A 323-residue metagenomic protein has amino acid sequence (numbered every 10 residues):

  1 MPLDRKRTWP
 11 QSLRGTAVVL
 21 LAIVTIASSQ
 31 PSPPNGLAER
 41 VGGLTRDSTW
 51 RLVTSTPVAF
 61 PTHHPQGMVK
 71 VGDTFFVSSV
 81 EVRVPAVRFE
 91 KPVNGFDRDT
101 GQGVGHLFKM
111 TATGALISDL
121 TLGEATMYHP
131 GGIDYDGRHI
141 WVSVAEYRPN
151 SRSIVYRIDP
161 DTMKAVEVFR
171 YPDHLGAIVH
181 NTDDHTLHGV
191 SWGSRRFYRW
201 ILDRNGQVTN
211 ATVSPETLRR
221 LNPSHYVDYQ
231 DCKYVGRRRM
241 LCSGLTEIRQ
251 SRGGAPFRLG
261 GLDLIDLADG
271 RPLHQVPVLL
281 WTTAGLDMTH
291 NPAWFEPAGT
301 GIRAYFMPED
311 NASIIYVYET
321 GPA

Functional and structural regions predicted by a protein language model:
G36-P61: A short helix->beta-strand "capping" segment at the edge of beta-propeller domains
L52-V58, L116-G123, K164-F169, T212-N222 (+1 more regions): A short beta-strand motif characteristic of beta-propeller blades
H63-G67, T126-G132, D173-N181, S224-K233 (+1 more regions): Repeated scaffold domains used in trafficking and secretory/extracellular systems, primarily beta-propellers
G72-D73, G137-R138, D183-H185, R237-R238 (+1 more regions): Short coil/turn segments that connect the beta-strands within blades of beta-propeller domains
S78-Q102, A145-P149, G244-L259, I315-Y318: Short, conserved, GDST-rich strand-edge loop motifs in beta-rich repeat architectures
V93-D136: Blade-loop segments of beta-propeller domains
N94-A112, S153-D161, A255-G270, E319-P322: Beta-propeller blade signature
S224-D269: Loop/turn-rich, solvent-exposed surfaces of beta-rich toroidal or solenoidal domains
